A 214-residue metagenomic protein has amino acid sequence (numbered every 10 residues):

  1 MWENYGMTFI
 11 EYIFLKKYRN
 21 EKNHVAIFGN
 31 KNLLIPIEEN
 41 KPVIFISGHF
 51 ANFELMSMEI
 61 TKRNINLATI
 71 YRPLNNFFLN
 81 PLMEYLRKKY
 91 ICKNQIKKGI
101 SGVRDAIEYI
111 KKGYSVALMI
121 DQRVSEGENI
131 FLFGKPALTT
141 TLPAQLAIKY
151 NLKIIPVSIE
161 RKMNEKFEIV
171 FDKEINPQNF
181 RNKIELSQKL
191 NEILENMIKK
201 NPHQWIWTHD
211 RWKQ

Functional and structural regions predicted by a protein language model:
M1-S47, L82: Membrane-anchoring hydrophobic helices of lipid-metabolizing enzymes
N4-M7, E39-G99, S125-I130, K135-P136: Catalytic core of membrane glycerolipid acyltransferases/transacylases, capturing the structured, soluble-facing
G6-I10, F78-L79, K112, K149: Alpha-helical membrane-targeting segments
N20-N23, S47-H49, A68-Y71, A106-I110 (+1 more regions): Short acidic/polar alpha-helix capping motifs at helix-coil junctions
A26-F28, I96, D172: General small-molecule cofactor/ligand-binding pocket signal
L34-E39, K62, I100-Q214: Non-catalytic C-terminal accessory region of glycerolipid acyltransferases and related lyso-lipid remodeling enzymes
